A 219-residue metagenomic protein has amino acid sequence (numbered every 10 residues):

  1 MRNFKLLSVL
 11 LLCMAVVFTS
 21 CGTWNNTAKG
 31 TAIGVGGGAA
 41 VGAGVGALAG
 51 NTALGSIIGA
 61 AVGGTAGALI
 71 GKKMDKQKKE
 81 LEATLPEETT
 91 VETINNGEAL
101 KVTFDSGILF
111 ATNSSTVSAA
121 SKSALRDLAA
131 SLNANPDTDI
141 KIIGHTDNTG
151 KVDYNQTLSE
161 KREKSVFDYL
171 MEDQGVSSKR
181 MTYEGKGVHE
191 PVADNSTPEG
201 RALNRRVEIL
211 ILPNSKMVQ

Functional and structural regions predicted by a protein language model:
M1-S8: Bacterial N-terminal signal peptides that target proteins for export
V16-S20: C-terminal motif of bacterial Sec signal peptides marking the signal peptidase cleavage site
G22-E82: Short, low-complexity, glycine-enriched hydrophobic/amphipathic alpha-helices that associate with lipid bilayers
D75-K101: Amphipathic, membrane-active segments
P86, F110-I143, F167, A202-N204 (+2 more regions): Periplasmic peptidoglycan-binding/anchoring modules of Gram-negative envelope and division proteins
E92-I94, A99-L109, D139-I143, Y169 (+2 more regions): Soluble periplasmic/extracytoplasmic beta-strand elements of cell-envelope proteins
N95-R126, T146-D153: Short, solvent-exposed beta-strand/turn patches at coil↔beta or beta↔helix junctions that act as interaction loops
H145-Q219: Periplasmic OmpA-like peptidoglycan-binding domain that tethers envelope proteins to the cell wall
